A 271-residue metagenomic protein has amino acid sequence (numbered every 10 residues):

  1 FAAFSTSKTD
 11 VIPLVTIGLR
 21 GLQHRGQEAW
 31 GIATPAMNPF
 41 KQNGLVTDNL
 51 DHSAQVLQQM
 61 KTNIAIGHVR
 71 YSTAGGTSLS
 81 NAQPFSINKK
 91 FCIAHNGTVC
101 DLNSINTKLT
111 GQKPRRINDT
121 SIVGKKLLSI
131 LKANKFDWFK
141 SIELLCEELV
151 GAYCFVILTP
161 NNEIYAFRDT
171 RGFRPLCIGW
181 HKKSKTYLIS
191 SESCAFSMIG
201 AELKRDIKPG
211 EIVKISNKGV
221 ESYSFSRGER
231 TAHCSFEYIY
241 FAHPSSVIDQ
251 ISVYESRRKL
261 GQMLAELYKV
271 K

Functional and structural regions predicted by a protein language model:
F1-P209, K214-K271: Conserved short alpha-helical segments that host acidic/polar catalytic motifs at enzyme active sites
